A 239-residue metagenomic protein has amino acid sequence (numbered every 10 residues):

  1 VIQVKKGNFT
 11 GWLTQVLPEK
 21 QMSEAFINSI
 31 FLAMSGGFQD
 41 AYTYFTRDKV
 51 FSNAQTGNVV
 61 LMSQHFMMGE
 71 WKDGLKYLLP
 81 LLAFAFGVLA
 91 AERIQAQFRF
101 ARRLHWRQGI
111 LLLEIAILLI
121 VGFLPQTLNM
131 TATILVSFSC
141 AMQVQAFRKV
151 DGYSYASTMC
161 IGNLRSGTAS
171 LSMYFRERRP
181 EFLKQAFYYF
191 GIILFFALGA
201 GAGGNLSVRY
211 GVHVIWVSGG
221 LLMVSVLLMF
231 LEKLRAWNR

Functional and structural regions predicted by a protein language model:
I2-R239: Alpha-helical transmembrane segments of multi-pass membrane proteins
